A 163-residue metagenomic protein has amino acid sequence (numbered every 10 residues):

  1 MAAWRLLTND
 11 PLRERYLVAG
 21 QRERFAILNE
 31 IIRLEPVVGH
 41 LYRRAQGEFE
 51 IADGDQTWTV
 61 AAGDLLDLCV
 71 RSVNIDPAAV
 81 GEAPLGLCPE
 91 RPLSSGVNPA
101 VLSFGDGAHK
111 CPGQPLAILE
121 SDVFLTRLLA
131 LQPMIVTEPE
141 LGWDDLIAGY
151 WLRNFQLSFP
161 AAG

Functional and structural regions predicted by a protein language model:
M1-G163: Cytochrome P450
